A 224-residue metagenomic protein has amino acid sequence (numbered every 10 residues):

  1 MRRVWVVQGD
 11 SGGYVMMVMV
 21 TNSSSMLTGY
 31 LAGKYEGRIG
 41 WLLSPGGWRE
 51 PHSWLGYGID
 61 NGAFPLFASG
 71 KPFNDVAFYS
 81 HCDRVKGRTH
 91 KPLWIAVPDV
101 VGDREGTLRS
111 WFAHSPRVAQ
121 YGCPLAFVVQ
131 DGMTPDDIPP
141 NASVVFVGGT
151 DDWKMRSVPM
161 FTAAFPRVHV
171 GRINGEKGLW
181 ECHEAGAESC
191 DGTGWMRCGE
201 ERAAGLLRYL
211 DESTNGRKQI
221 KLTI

Functional and structural regions predicted by a protein language model:
R2-P98, R104-F112, E201, L207 (+2 more regions): Non-catalytic, usually N-terminal nucleic-acid engagement modules in DNA/RNA processing proteins
R38-G47, S69, P92-D137, N141-M155 (+1 more regions): Catalytic beta/alpha-barrel core
D60, F127, C182: Conserved, mostly hydrophobic/aromatic
A63-F64, V147-W153, I173-G175, T193-C198: Short, acidic/turn-prone active-site loops that include or flank metal/cofactor- and phosphate-binding residues
G175-S189: Catalytic cores of alpha/beta
A185-L210: Glycine-rich phosphate-binding active-site loops on the catalytic face of alpha/beta enzymes
